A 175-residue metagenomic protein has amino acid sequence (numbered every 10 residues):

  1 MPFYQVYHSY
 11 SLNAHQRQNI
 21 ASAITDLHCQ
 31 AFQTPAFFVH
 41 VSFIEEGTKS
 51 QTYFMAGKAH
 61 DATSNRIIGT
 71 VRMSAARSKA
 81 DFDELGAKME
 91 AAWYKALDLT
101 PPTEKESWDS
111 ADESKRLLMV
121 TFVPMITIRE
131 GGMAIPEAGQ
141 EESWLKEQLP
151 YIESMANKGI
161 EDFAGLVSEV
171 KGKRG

Functional and structural regions predicted by a protein language model:
M1-G175: A domain-level signal for the structural core that forms small-molecule/cofactor-binding pockets and catalytic centers
